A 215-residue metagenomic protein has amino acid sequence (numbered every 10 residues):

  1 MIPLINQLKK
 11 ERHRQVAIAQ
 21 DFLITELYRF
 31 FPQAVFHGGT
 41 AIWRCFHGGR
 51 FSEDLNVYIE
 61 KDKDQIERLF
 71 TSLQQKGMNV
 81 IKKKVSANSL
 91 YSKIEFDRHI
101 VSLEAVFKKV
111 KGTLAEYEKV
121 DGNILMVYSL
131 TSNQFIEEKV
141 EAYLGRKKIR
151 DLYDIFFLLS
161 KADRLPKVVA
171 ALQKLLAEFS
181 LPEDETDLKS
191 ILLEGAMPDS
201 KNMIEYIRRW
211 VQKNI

Functional and structural regions predicted by a protein language model:
M1-A34, H47-S52, E60-K61, Q65-I215: Structured mid-to-C-terminal alpha-helical surface segments
F36-A41: Glycine-rich beta-strand-to-loop/alpha-helix junction loops that act as flexible
R44: Short N-terminal binding/cap micro-motifs at the start of the first secondary-structure element
N56: Acidic Asp/Glu-based divalent-cation binding sites
